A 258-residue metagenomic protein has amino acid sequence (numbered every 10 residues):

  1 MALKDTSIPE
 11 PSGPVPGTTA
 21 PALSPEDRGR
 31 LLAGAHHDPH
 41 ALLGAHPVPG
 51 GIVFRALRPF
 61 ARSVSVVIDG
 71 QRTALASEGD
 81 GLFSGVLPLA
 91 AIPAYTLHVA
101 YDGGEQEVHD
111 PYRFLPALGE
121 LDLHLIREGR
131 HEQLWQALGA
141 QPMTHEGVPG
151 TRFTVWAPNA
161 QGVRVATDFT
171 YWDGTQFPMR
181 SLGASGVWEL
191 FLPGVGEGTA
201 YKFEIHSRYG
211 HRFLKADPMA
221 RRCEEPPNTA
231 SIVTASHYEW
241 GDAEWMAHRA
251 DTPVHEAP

Functional and structural regions predicted by a protein language model:
M1-P49, E78-A157, R180-P258: The feature marks proteins involved in alpha-glucan
F54, V66, F153, V163-V165 (+1 more regions): Short beta-strand motif preference
L57-P59, D69, A100, D168 (+2 more regions): Acidic/polar N-terminal loop/beta-strand segments that form early-domain functional surfaces
L57-S63, W156-V163: Short proline/glycine-enriched turn/loop motifs at strand-loop junctions of beta-rich domains
S63-G70, G162-Y171: Change to "...patches in solvent-exposed regions of secreted, membrane-anchored, or virion-exposed structural
R164-D173, T252-P258: Aromatic-rich, solvent-exposed beta-strand/loop patch
